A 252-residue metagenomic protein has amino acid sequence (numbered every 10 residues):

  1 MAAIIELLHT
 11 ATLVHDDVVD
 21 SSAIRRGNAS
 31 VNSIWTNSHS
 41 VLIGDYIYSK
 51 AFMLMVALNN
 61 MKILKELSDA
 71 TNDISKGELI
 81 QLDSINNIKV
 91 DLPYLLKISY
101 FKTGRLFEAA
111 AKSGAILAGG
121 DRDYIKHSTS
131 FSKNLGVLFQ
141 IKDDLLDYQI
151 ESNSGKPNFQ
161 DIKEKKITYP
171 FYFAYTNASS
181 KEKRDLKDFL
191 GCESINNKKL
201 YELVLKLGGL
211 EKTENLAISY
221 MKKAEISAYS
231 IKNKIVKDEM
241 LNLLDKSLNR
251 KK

Functional and structural regions predicted by a protein language model:
M1-K252: All-alpha prenyltransferase/terpene-synthase fold signal
